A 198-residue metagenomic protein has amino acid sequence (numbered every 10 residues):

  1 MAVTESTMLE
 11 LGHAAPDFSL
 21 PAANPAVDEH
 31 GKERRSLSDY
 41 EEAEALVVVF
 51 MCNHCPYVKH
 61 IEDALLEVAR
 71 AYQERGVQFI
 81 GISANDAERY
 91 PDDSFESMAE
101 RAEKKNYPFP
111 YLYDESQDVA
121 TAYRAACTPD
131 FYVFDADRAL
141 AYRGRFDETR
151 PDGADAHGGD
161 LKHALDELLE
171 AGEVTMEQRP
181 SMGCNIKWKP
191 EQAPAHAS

Functional and structural regions predicted by a protein language model:
M1-Q178, N185, Q192-S198: Chalcogenol-based redox active-site neighborhoods
